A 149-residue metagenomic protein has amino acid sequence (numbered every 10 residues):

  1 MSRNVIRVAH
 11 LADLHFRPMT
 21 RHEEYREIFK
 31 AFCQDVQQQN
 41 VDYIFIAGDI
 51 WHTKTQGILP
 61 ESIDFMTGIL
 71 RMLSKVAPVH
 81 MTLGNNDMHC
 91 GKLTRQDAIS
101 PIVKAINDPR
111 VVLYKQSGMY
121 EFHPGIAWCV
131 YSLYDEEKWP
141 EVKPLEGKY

Functional and structural regions predicted by a protein language model:
M1-A9, M119-C129, G147-Y149: Beta-strand-turn-beta hairpins that frame and shape the catalytic cleft of phosphate-ester-processing enzymes
N4-V5, L14, P18-M119: Core catalytic region of metal-dependent phosphoesterases/phosphodiesterases, especially metallo-beta-lactamase-like
L11, Y114, Y131: Hydrophobic residues at beta-strand termini and immediately following loops that shape nucleotide-binding pockets
N40-Y43, P124-Y149: His/acidic metal-ligating clusters that form di-metal
